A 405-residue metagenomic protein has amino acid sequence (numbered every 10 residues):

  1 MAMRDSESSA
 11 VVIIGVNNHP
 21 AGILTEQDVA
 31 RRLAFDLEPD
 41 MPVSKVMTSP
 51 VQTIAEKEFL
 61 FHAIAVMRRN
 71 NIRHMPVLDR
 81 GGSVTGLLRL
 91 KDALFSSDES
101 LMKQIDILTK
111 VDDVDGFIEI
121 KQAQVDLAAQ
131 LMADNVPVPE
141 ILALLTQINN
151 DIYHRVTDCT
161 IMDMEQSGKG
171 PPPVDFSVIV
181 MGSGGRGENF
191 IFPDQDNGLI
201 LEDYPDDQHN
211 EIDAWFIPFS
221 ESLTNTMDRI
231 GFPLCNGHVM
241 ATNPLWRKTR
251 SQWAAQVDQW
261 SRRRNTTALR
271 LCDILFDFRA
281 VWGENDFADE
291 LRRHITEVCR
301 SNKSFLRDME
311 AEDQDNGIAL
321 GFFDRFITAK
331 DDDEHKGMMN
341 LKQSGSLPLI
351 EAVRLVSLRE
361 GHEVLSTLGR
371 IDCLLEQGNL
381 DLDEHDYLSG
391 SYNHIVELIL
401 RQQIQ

Functional and structural regions predicted by a protein language model:
M1, P39-V51, D194: Bateman (tandem CBS) regulatory domains
M1-E7, I13-G15, L33, T53-I72 (+1 more regions): The conserved cystathionine-beta-synthase
M3, N18, V29, V46 (+4 more regions): Terminal peptide-recognition signature
R4-E7, L37-D40, R69, Q122-Q124 (+2 more regions): Short flexible coil/turn linkers enriched for glycine and charged/polar residues that connect secondary-structure
D5-S8, V12, P20-F35, P76 (+1 more regions): Short beta->alpha transition motifs characteristic of CBS
I64, R68-I72, T85-G86, K91-L94 (+2 more regions): Short, well-ordered alpha-helical packing segments
R80, K91-L94, L201-P205: Short beta-strand-to-loop transition segments that serve as allosteric relay/switch motifs in sensory/regulatory domains
Q104-Q405: A nucleotide- and high-energy phosphate-metabolite-utilizing enzyme signature
